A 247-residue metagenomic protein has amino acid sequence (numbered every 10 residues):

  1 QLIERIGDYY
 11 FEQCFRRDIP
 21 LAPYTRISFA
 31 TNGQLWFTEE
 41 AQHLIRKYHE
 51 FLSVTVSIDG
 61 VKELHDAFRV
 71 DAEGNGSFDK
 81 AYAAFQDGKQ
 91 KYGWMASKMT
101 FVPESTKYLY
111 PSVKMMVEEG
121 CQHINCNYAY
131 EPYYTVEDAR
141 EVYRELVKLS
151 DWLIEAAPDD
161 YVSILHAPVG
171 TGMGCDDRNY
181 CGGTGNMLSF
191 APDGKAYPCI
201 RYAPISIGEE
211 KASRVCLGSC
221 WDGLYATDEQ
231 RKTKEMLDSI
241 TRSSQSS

Functional and structural regions predicted by a protein language model:
L2-Y128: Radical SAM/AdoMet-radical enzyme domain recognition
E63-F68, H123-V142, V162-D176, A203-K211: Flexible glycine/acidic-rich beta-alpha junction loops that bind and position SAM and/or redox cofactors in anaerobic
Y82, E141, E145: Histidine/acidic residue-rich metal-binding segments in metalloenzymes
R144-G172, Y202-S246: C-terminal accessory region of radical SAM enzymes
C181-G185: Short, small/polar residue-rich loop motifs at catalytic or cofactor-binding pockets
A191: Short, acidic, Ser/Thr-enriched surface-loop or helix-capping motifs
